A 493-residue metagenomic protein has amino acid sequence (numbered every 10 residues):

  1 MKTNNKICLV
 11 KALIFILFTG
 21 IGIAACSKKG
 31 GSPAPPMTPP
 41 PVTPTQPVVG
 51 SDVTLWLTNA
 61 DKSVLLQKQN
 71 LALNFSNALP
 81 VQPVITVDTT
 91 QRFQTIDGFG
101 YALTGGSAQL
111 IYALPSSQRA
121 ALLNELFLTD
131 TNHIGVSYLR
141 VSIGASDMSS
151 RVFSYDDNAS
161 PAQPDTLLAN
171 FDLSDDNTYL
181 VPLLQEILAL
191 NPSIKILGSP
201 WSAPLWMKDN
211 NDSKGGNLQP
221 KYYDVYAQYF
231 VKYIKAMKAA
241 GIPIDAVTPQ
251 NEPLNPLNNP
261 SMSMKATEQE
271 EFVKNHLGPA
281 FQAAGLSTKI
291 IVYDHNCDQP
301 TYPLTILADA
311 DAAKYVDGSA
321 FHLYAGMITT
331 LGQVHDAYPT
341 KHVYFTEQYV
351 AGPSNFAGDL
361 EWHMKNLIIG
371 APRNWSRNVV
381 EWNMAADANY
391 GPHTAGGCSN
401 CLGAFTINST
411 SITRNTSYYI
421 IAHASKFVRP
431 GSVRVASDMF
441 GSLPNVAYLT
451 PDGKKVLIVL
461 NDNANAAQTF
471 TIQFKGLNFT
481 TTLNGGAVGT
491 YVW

Functional and structural regions predicted by a protein language model:
K2-A24: Sec-dependent bacterial lipoprotein signal peptides
T19-V49: Bacterial Sec-dependent N-terminal signal peptides
Q67-I244, N275: N-terminal catalytic cores of secreted or lumenal carbohydrate-active enzymes
Y101, G135, I196, V247 (+5 more regions): Conserved, mostly hydrophobic/aromatic
M148-V152, P204-N211, P253-N258, Q299-Y302 (+1 more regions): Short acidic/His/Gly/Ser-rich catalytic and metal-binding motifs that mark active-site loops of diverse hydrolases
V225-A246, P253-A351: Active-site neighborhood of glycoside hydrolase catalytic domains
H342-I420, A436-M439: Aromatic/acidic polysaccharide-binding cleft in carbohydrate-active enzymes
K426, S437-K475, T482, G486: Carbohydrate-binding surface patches
